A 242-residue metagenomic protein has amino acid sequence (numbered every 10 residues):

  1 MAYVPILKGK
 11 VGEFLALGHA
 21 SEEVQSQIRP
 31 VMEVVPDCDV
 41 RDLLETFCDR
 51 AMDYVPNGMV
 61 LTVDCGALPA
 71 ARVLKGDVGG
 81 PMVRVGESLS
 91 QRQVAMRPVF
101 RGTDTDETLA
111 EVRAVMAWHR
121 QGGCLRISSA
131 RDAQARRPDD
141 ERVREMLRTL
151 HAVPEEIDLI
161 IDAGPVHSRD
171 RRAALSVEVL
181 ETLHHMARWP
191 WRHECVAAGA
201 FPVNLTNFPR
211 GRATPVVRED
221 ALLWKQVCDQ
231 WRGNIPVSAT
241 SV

Functional and structural regions predicted by a protein language model:
M1-T105, R192-H193, V203-V242: Alpha/beta catalytic barrel-like cores
M82-S241: Eukaryote-skewed repeat-based solenoidal scaffolds used as protein-protein interaction platforms, primarily
